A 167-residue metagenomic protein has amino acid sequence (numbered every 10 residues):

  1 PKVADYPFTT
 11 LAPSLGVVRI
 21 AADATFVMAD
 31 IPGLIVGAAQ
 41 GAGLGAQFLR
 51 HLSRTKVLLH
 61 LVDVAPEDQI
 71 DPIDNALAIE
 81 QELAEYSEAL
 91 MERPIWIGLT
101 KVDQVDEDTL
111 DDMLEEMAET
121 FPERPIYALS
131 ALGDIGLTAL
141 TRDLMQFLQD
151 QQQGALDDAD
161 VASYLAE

Functional and structural regions predicted by a protein language model:
P1-A42, A46-L58, V62, A139-L144 (+1 more regions): Conserved G1/Walker A P-loop phosphate-binding module
T9, E67-E167: C-terminal-of-GTPase-core extension/linker across diverse P-loop GTPases
